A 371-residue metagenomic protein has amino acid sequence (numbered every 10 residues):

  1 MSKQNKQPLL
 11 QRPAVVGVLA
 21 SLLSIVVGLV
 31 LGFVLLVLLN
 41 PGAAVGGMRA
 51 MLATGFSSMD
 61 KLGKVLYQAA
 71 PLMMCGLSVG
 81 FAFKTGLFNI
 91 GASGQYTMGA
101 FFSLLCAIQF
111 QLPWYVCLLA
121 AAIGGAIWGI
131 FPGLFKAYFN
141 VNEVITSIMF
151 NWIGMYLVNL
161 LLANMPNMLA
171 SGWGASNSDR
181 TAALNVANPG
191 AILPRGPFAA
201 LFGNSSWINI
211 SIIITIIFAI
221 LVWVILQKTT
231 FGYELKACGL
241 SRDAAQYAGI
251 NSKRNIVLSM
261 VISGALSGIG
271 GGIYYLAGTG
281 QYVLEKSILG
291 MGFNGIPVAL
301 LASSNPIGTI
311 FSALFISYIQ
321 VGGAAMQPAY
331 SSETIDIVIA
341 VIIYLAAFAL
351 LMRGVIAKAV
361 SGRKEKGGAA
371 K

Functional and structural regions predicted by a protein language model:
M1-I25, L240, Y247, N251-R254 (+1 more regions): Cytosolic-side transmembrane-helix boundaries in multi-pass membrane proteins
S2-M74: Membrane-interfacial amphipathic/re-entrant helices at transmembrane-helix boundaries
Q7-L19, F83-G91, F110, A122-N188 (+3 more regions): Short loop segments and helix-boundary regions at transmembrane helix junctions of multi-pass inner-membrane proteins
A20-V37, L72-V79, A100, L104-C106 (+7 more regions): Hydrophobic core segments of alpha-helical transmembrane domains in multi-pass membrane transport and ion-translocation
L36-P41, A53-Q109, A122, A126-V141 (+2 more regions): Single transmembrane alpha-helix segments in multi-pass membrane proteins
T54, M59, N151-L226, T334 (+1 more regions): Transmembrane helix-bundle core of multi-pass membrane transporters and related energy-transducing complexes
I127, P194, F202-Q281, P306-I307 (+1 more regions): Helix-loop-helix "hairpin" substructures at the membrane interface of multi-pass membrane proteins
V261-A340: Transmembrane alpha-helical segments in multi-pass inner-membrane proteins
